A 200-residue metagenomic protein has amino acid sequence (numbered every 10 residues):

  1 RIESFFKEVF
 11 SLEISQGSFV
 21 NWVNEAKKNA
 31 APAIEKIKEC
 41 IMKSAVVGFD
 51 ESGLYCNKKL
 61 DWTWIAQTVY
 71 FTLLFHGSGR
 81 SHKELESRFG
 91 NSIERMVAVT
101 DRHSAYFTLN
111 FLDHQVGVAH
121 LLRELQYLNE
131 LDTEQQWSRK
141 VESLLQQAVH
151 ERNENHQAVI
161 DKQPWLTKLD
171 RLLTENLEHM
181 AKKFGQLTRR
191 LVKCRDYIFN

Functional and structural regions predicted by a protein language model:
R1-N200: Catalytic center-proximal scaffold of phosphoryl-transfer enzymes
